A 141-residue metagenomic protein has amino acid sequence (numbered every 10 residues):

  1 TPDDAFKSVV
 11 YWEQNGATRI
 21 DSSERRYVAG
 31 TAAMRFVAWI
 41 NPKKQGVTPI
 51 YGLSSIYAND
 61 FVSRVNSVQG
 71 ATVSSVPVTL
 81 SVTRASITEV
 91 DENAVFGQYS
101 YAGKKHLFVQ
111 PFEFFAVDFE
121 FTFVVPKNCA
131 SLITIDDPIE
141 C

Functional and structural regions predicted by a protein language model:
T1-R19: Short N-terminal edge-element motif at the start of the domain
N15-C141: Charged, amphipathic alpha-helical segments and their flanking helix caps
